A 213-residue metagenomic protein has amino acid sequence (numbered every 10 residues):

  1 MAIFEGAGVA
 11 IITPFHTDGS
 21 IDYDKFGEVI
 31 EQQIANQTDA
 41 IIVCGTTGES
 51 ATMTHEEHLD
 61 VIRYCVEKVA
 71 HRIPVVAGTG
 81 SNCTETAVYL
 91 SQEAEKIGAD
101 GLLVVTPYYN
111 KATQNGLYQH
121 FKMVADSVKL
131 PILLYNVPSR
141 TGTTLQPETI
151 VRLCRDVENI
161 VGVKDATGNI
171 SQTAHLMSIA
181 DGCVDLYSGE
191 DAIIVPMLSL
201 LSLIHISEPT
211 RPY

Functional and structural regions predicted by a protein language model:
A2-V9, F15-G142, R152: Active-site beta->alpha loop and helix N-cap motifs at the rims of alpha/beta catalytic domains
G6, I160, P209: A residue-level signal for beta-strand positions that form part of recognition/binding surfaces within mature
A10, C44, V105, A166 (+2 more regions): Conserved residues at the C-terminal ends of beta-strands
D39, N159-I160, P212: A general structural signal for well-ordered secondary-structure junctions
E49, E57, E190-D191, E208: Acidic-residue sensor for enzyme active/binding pockets
G101, Y109-K111, L117, K122-L203: Ligand/cofactor pocket segment of small-molecule handling proteins
H205-Y213: Single conserved hydrophobic/aromatic residue that forms the stacking wall/gate of nucleotide- or nucleobase-binding
